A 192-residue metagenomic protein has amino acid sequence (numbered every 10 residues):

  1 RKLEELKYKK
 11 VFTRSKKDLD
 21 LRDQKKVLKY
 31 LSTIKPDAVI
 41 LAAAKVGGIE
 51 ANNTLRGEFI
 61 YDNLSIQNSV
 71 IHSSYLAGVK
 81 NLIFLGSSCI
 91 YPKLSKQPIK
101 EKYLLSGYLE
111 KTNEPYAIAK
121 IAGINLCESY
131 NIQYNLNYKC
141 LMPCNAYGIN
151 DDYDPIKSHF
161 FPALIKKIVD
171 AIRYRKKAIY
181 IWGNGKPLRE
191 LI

Functional and structural regions predicted by a protein language model:
R1-K2, L6, S73, L126: Rossmann-fold NAD(P)-dependent oxidoreductase module
E4-Y30: Adenosine-cofactor binding site in Rossmann-like domains, unifying the SAM/SAH pocket of S-adenosylmethionine-dependent
R14, V39-K45, L82-S88, L141-P143: SDR active-site strand-loop-helix element
Q24-L64, L76: NAD(P)H-binding glycine-rich loop region in Rossmannoid oxidoreductase-like domains and their noncatalytic homologs
N68-N113, K139: Conserved Rossmann-fold NAD(P)-dependent oxidoreductase catalytic core, especially the SDR/UDP-sugar
L94-Y103, E128-L191: NAD(P)-dependent short-chain dehydrogenase/reductase
P115, A119-A122: Active-site helix of classical SDR
